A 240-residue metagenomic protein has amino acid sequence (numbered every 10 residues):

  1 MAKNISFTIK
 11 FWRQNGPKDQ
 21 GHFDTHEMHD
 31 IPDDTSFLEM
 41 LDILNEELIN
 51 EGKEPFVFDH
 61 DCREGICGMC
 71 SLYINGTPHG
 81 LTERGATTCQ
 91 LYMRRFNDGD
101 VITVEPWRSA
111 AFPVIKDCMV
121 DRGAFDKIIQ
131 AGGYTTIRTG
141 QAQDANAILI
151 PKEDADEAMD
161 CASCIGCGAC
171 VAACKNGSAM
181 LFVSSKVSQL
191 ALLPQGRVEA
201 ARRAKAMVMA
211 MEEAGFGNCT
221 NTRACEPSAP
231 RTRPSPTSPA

Functional and structural regions predicted by a protein language model:
N4-E27: Eukaryote-biased recognition of intrinsically disordered, low-complexity regulatory segments
W12, H29, I74-G76: Short strand-turn-strand beta-turns centered on an Asx-Gly dipeptide
D24-S36: Short, contiguous acidic and Ser/Thr-rich linear segments
T35-E54, I102-A240: Ferredoxin-type iron-sulfur electron-transfer modules in oxidoreductases and energy-metabolism complexes
K53-E54, M69, Y73: Long, hydrophobic/aromatic-enriched structural stretches that serve as scaffold segments
V57-M69: Short, structured protein-protein interaction patches enriched in aromatics and acidic/basic residues, typified by
I74-N97, V101-V104: Glycine-rich phosphate/adenylate-binding loop and adjacent beta-alpha elements of nucleotide- or dinucleotide-binding
